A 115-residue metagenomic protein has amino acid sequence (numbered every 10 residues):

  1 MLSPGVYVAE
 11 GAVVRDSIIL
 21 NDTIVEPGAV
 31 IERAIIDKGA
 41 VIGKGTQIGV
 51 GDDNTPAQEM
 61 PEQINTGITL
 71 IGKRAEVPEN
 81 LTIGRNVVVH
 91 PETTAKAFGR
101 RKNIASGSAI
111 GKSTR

Functional and structural regions predicted by a protein language model:
M1-R115: Left-handed beta-helix
